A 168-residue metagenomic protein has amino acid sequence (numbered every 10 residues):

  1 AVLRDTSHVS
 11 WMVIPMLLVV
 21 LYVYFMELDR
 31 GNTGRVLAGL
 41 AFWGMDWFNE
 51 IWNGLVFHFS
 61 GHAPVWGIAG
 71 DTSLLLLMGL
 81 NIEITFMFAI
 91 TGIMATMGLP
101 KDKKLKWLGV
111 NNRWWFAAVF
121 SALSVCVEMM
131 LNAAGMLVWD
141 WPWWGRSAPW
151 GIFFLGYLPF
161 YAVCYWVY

Functional and structural regions predicted by a protein language model:
A1-Y168: Aromatic-rich, lipid-facing transmembrane alpha helices and their immediate juxtamembrane interface loops in integral
